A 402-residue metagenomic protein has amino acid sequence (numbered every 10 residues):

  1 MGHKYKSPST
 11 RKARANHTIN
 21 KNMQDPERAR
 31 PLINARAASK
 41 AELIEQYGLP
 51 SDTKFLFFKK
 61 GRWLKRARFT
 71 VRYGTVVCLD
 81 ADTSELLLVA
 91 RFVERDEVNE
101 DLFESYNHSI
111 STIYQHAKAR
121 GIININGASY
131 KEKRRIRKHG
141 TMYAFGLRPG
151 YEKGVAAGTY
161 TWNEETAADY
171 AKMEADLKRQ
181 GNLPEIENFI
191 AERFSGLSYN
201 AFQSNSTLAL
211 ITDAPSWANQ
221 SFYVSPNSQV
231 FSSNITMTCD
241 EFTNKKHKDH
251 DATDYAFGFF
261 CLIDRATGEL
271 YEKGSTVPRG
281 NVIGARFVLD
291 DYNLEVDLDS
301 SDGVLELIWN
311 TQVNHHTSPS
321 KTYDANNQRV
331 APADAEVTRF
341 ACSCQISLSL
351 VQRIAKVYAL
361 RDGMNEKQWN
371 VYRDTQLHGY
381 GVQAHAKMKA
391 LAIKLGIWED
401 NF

Functional and structural regions predicted by a protein language model:
M1-E306, Q312-F402: Fe(II)/2-oxoglutarate oxygenase catalytic core
